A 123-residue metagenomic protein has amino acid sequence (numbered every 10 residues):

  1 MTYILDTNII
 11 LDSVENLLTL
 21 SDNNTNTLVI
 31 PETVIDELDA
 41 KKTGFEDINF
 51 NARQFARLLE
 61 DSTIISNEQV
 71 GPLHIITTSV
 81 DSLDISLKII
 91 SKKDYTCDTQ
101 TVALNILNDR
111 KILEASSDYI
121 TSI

Functional and structural regions predicted by a protein language model:
M1-I123: Active-site-proximal, substrate-binding regions of enzyme catalytic domains and RNA-binding/basic surfaces
